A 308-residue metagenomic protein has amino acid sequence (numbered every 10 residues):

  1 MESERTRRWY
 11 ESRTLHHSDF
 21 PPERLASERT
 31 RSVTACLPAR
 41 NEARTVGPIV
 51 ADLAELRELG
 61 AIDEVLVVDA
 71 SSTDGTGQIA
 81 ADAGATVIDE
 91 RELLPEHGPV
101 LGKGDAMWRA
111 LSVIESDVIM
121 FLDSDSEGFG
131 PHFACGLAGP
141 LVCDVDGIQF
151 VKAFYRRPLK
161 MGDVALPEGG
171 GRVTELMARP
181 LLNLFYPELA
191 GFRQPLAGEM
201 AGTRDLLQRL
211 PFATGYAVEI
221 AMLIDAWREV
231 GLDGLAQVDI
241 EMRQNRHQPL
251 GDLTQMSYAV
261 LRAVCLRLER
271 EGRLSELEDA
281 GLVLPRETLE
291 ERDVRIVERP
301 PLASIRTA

Functional and structural regions predicted by a protein language model:
M1-A51: N-proximal low-complexity "stem/linker" segments adjacent to membrane-targeting elements
M1-W9, D146, Q248-A308: Terminal low-complexity segments of carbohydrate-biosynthetic enzymes
S32-T34, E64, A221: Cell-envelope/extracellular polymer assembly enzymes that use nucleotide-activated donors
A51-I62: Short, acidic, metal-binding catalytic loop of nucleotide-sugar glycosyltransferases
D69-Q78: A conserved acidic beta->alpha catalytic loop
P95-P99, K103, M107, F129-R204: Acceptor/aglycone-binding surface of glycosyltransferases and processive sugar-polymer synthases
I119: Short aromatic/hydrophobic "clamp" motif used to bind/position activated sugar donors
G169-A263: Conserved catalytic loops of nucleotide-sugar-dependent glycosyltransferases that act on lipid-linked
